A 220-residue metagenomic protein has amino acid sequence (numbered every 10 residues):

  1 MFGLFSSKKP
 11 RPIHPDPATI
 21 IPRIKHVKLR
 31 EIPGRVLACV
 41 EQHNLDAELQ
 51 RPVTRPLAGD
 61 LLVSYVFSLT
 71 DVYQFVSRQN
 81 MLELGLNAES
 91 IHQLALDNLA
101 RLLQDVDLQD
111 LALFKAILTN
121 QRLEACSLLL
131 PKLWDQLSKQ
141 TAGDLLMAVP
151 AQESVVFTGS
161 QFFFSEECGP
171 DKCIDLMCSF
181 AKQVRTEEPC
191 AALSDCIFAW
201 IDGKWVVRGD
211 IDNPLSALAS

Functional and structural regions predicted by a protein language model:
F2-F5, S220: Positively charged, lysine/arginine-rich intrinsically disordered segments
L4-C126: Charged, alpha-helical interface segments at or near domain boundaries
N87-I91, A125, L129, S165-L176: Short amphipathic alpha-helical segments
D110-L118, A148-F162: Short glycine-rich, basic-tinged beta-strand/loop micro-motifs
L123-S138: Short amphipathic alpha-helix segments
G143-L146: A short linear hydrophobic-aromatic micro-motif
G159-S220: C-terminal structured domains
